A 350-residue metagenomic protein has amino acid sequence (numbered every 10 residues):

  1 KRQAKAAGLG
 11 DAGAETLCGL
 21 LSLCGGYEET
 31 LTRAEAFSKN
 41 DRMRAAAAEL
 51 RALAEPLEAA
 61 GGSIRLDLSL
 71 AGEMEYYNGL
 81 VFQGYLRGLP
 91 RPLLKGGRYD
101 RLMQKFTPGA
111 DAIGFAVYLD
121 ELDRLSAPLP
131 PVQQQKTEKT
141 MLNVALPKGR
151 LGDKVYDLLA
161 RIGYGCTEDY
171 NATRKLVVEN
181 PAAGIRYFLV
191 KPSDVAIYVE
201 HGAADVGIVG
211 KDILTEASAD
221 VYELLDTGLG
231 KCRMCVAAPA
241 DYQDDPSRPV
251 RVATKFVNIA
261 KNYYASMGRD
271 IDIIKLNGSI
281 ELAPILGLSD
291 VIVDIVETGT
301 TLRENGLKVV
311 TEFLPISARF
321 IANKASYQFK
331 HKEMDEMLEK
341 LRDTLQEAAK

Functional and structural regions predicted by a protein language model:
K1-R2, G202: Short loop/turn hinge sites at secondary-structure boundaries
R2-T137: Positively charged, Gly/Ser-enriched RNA/tRNA-binding surfaces
T137-K350: Domain-level signature for soluble enzymes in the chorismate/prephenate branch of the shikimate pathway
